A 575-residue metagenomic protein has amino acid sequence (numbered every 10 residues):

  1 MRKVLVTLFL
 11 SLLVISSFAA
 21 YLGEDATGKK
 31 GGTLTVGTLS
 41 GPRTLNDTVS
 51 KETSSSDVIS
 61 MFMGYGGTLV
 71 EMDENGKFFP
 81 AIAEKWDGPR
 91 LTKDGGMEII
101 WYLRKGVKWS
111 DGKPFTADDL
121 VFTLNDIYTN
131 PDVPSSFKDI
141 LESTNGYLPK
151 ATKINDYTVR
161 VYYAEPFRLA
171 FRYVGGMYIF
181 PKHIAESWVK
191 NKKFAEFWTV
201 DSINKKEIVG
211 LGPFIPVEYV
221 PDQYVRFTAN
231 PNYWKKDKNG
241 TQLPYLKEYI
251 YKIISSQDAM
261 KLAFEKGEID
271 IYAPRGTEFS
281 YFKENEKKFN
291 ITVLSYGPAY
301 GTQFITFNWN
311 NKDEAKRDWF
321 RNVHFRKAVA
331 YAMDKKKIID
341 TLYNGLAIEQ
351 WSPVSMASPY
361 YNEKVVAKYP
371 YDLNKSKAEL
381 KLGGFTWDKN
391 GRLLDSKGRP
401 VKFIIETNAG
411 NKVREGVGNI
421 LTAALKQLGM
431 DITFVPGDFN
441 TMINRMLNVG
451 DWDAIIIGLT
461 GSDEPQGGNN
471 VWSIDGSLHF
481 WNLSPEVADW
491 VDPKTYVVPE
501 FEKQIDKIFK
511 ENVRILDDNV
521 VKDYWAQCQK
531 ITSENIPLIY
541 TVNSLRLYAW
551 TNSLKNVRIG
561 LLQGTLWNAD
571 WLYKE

Functional and structural regions predicted by a protein language model:
Y21, T35-D94, N125, V209: N-terminal lobe/hinge region of extracytoplasmic solute-binding protein
D25, V220-V225, A229-P231, S295-Q303 (+4 more regions): Detector for C-terminal structural segments
T35, T116-T123, D156-Y162, P166 (+8 more regions): Alpha-helical secondary-structure segments
M63, E71-K77, M177-P244, E248 (+3 more regions): Gly/Pro-rich hinge or "lid" segments in bacterial periplasmic/extracellular proteins
K85-V133, R160, M260-A263, W319-R321: Aromatic- and charge-enriched surface segment that lines or borders ligand/interaction sites
I127, V133-P134, V217-T228, K252-E314 (+3 more regions): Extracellular/periplasmic solute-recognition and catalytic clefts
D139-K192, E218-V220, S553: Surface-exposed binding/hinge segments that line and control ligand-binding clefts or catalytic entry sites
D201-K205, Y233-K283, T422, D431-T433 (+1 more regions): Ligand-site clamp/hinge motif
